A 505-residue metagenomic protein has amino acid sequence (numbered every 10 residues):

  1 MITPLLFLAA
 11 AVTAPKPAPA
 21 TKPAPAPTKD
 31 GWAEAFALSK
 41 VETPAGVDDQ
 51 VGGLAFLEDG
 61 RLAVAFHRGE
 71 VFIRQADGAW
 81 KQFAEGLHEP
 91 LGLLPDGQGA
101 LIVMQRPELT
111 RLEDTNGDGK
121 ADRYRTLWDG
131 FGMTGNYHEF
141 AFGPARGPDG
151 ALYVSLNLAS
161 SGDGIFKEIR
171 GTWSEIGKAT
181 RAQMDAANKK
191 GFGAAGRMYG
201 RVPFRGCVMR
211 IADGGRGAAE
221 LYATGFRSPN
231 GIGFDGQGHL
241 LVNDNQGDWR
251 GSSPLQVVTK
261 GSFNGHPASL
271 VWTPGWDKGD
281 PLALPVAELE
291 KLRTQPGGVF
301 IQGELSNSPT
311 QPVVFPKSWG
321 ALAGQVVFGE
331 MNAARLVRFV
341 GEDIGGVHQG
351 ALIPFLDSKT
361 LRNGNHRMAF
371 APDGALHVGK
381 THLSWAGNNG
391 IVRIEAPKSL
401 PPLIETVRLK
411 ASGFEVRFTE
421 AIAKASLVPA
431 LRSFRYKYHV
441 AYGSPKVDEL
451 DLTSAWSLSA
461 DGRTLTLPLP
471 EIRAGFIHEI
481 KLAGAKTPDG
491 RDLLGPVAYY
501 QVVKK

Functional and structural regions predicted by a protein language model:
M1-I2, P144: Mature, folded catalytic cores of secreted/periplasmic enzymes
I2, R61-A63, G238, S426 (+1 more regions): Short amphipathic alpha-helical segments with coiled-coil-like heptad repeat character
I2-A14: Sec-dependent N-terminal signal peptides of Gram-negative exported proteins
T3-L6, F36, R491: Intrinsic-disorder/low-complexity peptide segments enriched for small residues
L6-A9, E58, R432: Compositionally biased amphipathic helical and low-complexity segments enriched in hydrophobic
P15-P401, K410-G413: Beta-propeller domains with acidic blade repeats across secreted/periplasmic ectodomains and cytosolic WD/CNH propellers
S399-K505: Acidic, low-complexity Ser/Thr/Gly/Pro-rich repeat segments typical of extracellular/periplasmic and surface-exposed
